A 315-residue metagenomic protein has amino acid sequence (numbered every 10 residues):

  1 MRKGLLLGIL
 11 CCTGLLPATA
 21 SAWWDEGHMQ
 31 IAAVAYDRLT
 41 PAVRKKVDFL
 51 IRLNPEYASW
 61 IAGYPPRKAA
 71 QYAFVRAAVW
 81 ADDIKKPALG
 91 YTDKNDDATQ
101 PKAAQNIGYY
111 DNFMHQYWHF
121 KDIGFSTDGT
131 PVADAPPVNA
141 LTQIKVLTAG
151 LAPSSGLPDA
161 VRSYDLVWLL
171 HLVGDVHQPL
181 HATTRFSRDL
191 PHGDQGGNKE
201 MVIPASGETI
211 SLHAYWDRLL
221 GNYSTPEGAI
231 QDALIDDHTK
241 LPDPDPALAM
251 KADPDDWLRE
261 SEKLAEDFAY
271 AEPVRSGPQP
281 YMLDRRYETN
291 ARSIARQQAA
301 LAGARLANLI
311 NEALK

Functional and structural regions predicted by a protein language model:
M1-G4: Positively charged n-region of N-terminal signal peptides that target proteins for export
L7-L15: Bacterial N-terminal signal peptides
P17-T19: N-terminal signal peptide c-region/cleavage motif recognized by signal peptidases
S21-L172, P179-K315: N-terminal, motif-rich segments that launch catalysis or mediate targeting to/interaction with membranes, typified by
